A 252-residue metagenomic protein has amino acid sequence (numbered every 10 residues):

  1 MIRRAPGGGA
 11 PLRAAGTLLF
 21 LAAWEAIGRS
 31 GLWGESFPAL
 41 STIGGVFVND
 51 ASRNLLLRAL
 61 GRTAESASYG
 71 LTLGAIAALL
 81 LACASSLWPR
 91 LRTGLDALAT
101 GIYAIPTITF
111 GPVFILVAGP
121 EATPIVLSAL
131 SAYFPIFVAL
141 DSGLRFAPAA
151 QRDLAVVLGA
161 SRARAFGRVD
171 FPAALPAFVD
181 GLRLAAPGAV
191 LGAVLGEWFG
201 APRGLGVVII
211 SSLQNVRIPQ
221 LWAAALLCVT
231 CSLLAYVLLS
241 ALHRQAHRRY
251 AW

Functional and structural regions predicted by a protein language model:
M1-L18, V237-W252: Transmembrane alpha-helical segments of polytopic membrane transport and secretion proteins
I2-A5, R29-L73: Periplasmic/extracellular loop-to-transmembrane helix junction in inner-membrane transport proteins
Y69-A99, P112: Transmembrane-helix boundary motif in ABC transporter permease subunits
P89, R145, P176, D180 (+1 more regions): C-terminal transmembrane helix and the adjacent membrane-cytosol boundary/short C-terminal tail of inner/organellar
T100-P135, S142-F146: Generic hydrophobic transmembrane alpha-helix motif, especially the helices
L116, L191-C228, H247-W252: Glycine-rich helix-loop "coupling/hinge" segments at transmembrane-helix boundaries in multipass transporters
V126-L130, A163-G196, W222-A223, A235 (+1 more regions): Transmembrane alpha-helices
A139-L184, L205, I209: Short cytoplasmic-facing helical segments at TM-TM junctions of multi-pass membrane proteins
